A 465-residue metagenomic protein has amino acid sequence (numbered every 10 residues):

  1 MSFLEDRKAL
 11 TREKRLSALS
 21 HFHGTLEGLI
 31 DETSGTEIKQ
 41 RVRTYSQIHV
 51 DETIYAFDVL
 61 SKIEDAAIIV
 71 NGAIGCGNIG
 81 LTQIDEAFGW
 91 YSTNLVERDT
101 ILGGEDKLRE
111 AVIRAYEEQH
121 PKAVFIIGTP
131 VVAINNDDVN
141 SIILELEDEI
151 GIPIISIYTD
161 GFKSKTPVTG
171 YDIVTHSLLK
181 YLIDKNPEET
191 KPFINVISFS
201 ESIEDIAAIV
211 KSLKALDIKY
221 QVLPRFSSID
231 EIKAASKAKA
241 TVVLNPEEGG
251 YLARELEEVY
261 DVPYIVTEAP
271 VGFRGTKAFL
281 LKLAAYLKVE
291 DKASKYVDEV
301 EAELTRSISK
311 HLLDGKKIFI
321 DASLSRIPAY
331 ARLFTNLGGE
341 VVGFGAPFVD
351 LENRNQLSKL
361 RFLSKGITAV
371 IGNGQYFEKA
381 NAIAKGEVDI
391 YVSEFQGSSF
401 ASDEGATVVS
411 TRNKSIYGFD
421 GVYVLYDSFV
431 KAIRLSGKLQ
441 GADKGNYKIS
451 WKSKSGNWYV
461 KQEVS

Functional and structural regions predicted by a protein language model:
M1-S465: An N-terminal assembly and electron-transfer interface module characteristic of large anaerobic redox and radical
